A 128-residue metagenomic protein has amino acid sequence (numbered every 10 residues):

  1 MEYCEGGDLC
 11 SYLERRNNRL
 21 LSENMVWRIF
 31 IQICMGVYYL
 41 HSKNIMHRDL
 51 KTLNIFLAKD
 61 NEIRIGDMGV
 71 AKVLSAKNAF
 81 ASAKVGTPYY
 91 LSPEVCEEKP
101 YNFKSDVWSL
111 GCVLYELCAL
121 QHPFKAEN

Functional and structural regions predicted by a protein language model:
E2-D8: Conserved short submotifs of the Hanks-type protein kinase catalytic core that shape the nucleotide-binding pocket
C10-L20: AlphaC helix of the protein kinase catalytic domain
I29-F30: Activation segment signature within eukaryotic-like protein kinase domains
M35-I45: Protein kinase catalytic-loop region centered on the HRD/HxD motif
D106: Conserved catalytic-loop aspartate of Hanks-type protein kinases
A119-H122: Structural helix C-cap motif within protein kinase domains
